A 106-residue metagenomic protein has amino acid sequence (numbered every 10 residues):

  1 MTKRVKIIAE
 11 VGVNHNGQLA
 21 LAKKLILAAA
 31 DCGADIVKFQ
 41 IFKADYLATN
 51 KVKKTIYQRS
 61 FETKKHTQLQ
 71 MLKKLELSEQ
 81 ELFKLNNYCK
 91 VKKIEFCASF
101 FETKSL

Functional and structural regions predicted by a protein language model:
M1-I8, L82: N-terminal amphipathic alpha-helix/helix-capping segment at the start of soluble metabolic enzymes
I7-V11, V37-F39, F96-A98: Hydrophobic faces of well-ordered beta-strands that scaffold small-molecule active sites in alpha/beta enzyme cores
G12-N14, F42-A44, F101-T103: Active-site beta-loop-alpha junctions enriched in small/polar residues
N14-L21, C97: Active-site glycine- and acidic-residue-rich loops that bind and position anionic ligands or nucleotide-like cofactors
N14-N16, N50, N86-N87: Detector for Asparagine
L21-F39, T55, N87, V91 (+1 more regions): Alpha/beta enzyme core
D35-K74: Glycine-rich, proline-tolerant flexible connector loops at the mouths of alpha/beta enzymes
E62-L106: Active-site beta->alpha loop and helix N-cap motifs at the rims of alpha/beta catalytic domains
